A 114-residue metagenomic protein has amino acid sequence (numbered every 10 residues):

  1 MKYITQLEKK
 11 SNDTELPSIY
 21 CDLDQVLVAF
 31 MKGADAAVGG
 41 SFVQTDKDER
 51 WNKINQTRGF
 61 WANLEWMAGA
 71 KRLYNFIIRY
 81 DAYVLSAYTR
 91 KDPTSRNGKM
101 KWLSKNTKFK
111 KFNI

Functional and structural regions predicted by a protein language model:
M1-N12: Short acidic, low-complexity intrinsically disordered linear motifs used for protein-protein interactions
K9-K10, R72-L73, I114: Short, flexible, glycine/charge-rich loop motifs used to bind or transfer phosphoryl groups or to couple energy/partner
S11-G59: Active-site neighborhood of HAD-like aspartate-dependent phosphohydrolases
M31, D35, Y74, M100-S104: Non-transmembrane alpha-helical segments in soluble domains of secreted/periplasmic/extracellular proteins
G40, I77-A82, T107-K110: Short glycine/proline-enriched coil/turn segments at helix->beta-strand junctions
D46, N55-V84, D92-N97: Short, acidic loop-to-helix structural element flanking the phosphoryl-transfer center in phosphate-processing enzymes
L85-I114: Substrate-recognition "cap/lid" segment bordering the active-site pocket of phosphatases
